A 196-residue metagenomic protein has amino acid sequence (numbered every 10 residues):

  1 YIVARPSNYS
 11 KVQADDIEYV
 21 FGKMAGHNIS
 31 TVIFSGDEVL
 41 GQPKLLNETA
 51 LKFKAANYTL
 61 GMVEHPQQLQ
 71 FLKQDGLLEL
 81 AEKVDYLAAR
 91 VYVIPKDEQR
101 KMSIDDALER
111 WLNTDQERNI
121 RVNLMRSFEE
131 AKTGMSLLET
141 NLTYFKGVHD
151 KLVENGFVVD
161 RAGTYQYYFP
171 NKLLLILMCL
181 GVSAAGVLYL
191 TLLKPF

Functional and structural regions predicted by a protein language model:
Y1-P170: Soluble extramembrane regions of membrane proteins in the secretory/endomembrane system
V159-D160, F169-F196: Core alpha-helical transmembrane segments of integral membrane proteins
